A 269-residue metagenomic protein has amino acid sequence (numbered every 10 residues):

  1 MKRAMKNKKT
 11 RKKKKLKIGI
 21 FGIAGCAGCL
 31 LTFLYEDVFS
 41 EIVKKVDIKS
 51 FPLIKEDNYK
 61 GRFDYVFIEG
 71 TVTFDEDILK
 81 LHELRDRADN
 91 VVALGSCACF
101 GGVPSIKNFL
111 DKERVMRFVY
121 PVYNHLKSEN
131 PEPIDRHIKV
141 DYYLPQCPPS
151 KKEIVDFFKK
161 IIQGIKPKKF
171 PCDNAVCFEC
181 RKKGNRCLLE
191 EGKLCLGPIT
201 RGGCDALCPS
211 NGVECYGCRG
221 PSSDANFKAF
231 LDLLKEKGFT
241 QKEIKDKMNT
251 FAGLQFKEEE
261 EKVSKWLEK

Functional and structural regions predicted by a protein language model:
M1-F67, V72, E76-N90, D111-K269: Iron-sulfur (Fe-S) cluster-binding modules
C97-G102: Short gly/pro/ser/thr-enriched loop/turn and capping motifs at secondary-structure boundaries
S105-I106: Active-site-proximal loop->helix
